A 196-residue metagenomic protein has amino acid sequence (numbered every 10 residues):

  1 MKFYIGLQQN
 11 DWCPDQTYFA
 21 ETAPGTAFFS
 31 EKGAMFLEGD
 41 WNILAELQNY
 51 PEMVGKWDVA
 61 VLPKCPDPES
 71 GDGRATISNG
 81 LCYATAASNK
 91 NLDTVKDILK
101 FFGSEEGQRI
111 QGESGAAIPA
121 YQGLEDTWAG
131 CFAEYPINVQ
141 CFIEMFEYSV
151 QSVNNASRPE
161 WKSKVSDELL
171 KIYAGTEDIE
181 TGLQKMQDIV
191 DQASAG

Functional and structural regions predicted by a protein language model:
M1-T17: Glycine-centered hinge/linker elements that transmit conformational signals in sensory and ligand-binding systems
L7-W12, Q48-A117: Extracytoplasmic/periplasmic substrate-recognition and gating elements
D15-F29: Short helix-initiation/N-cap motifs at beta->coil->alpha
E21, E38-I43, P63, N79-L81: Beta->alpha turn/N-cap motifs
A23-A27, I43-N49, D191: Pocket-flanking alpha-helical
F28, I179-D191: Short, well-structured alpha-helical segments that form the helix of a local strand-helix-strand
S30-G39: Alpha-to-beta junction loops
A60-K64, G112-D167, K171: Long, aromatic- and glycine/proline-rich binding clefts that accommodate carbohydrate-like moieties
